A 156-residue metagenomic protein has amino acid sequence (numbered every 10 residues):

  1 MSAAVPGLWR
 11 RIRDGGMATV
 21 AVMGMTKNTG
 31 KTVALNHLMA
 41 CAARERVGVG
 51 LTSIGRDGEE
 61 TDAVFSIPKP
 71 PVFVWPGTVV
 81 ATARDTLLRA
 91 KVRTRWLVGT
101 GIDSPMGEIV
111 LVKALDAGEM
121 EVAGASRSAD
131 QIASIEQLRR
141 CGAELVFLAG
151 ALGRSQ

Functional and structural regions predicted by a protein language model:
S2-G7, G99-M106, R154: Short, functional N-terminal and low-complexity linear motifs
S2-L8, A129, L148: A short, well-structured beta->alpha microelement
V5-I54, E59: Walker A (P-loop) phosphate-binding motif
M23-N28, D85-L88, W96-L97, M120-A123 (+1 more regions): Short linear motifs at secondary-structure transitions and domain/linker junctions
T32-L35, D62-A63, G124-Q131: Generic structural signal for well-ordered, non-membrane alpha-helical segments in soluble metabolic enzymes
T32-L35, E60-T61, G150, R154-Q156: Short glycine/serine/threonine-rich phosphate/pyrophosphate-binding segments that cradle anionic phosphate groups
L38-A114: N-terminal phosphate/diphosphate-binding loop that engages ATP/GTP or pyrophosphate donors across diverse enzyme folds
S104-Q156: Phosphate/Mg2+-binding loops and adjacent switch elements in nucleotide/diphosphate-handling enzyme cores
